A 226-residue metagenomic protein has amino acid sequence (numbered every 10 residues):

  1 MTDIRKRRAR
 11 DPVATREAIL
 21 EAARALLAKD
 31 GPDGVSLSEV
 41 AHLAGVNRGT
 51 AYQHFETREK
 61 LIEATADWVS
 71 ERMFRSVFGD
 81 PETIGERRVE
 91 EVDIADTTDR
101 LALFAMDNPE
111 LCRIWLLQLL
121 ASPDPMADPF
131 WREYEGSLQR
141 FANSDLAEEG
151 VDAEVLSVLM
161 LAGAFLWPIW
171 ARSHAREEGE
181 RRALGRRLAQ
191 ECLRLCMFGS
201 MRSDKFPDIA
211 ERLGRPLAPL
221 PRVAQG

Functional and structural regions predicted by a protein language model:
T2-D3, Q139-S144, L166-G226: C-terminal peripheral helix-coil segments that are non-catalytic and often amphipathic
R7-T15: Short, Lys/Arg-enriched anionic-surface-contact patches
A18, A22, L26-K60, A64-T65: Helix-turn-helix
I62-V69, A127-F130: Alpha-helical DNA-contacting segments of helix-turn-helix folds
A64, V77-L111, G150: Hydrophobic alpha-helical connector segments
F74-F78, L119-A147, V151-L159, R187-Q190: Amphipathic alpha-helical packing segments from all-alpha helical-bundle domains
L101, W115-Q118, M160, A164 (+1 more regions): Short alpha-helical scaffolding segments that buttress acidic/His motifs in well-ordered protein cores
A102-P125, W131, I169-A175: Amphipathic alpha-helical segments used for helix-helix packing
